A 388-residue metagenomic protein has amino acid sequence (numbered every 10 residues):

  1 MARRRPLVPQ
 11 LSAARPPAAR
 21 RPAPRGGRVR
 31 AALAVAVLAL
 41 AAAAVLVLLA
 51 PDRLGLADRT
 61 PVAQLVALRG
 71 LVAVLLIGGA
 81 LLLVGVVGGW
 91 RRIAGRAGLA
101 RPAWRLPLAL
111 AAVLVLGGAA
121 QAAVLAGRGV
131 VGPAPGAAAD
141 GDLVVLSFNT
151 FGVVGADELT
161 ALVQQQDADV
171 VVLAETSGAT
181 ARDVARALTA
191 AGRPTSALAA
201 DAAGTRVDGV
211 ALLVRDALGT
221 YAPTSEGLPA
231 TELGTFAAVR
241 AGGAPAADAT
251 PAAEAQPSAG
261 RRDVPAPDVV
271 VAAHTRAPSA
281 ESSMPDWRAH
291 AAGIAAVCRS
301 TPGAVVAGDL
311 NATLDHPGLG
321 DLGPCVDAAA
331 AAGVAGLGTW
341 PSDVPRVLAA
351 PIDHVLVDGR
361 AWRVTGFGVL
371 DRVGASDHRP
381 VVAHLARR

Functional and structural regions predicted by a protein language model:
A2-P9, A13-A187: N-terminal, active-site-proximal structural segment of metallo-dependent hydrolase catalytic domains
Q64-V66, P194-R215, A312-V373: Active site of divalent-metal-dependent phosphoester/diester hydrolases
L65, V144-T150, L162-D183, V269-A273 (+4 more regions): Active-site beta-strand/loop signature of hydrolases that rely on acidic residues for catalysis
A123-G132, A174-P267, A273: Structured beta-strand-rich core segments of catalytic domains in phosphoester-bond hydrolases
T150-V153, S177-A179, A203-T205, G219 (+3 more regions): Solvent-exposed loop/turn segments at secondary-structure junctions within structured extracellular/periplasmic domains
Q165-D167, V264, C298-S300, A349 (+2 more regions): Alpha-helix termination/capping residues and helix-transition junctions
L212-V214, A238-R240, V355-V357, V382-A386: Short, well-ordered beta-strand micro-motif
A249-P251, R262, R276-L348: Extracytoplasmic/periplasmic C-terminal soluble domains
